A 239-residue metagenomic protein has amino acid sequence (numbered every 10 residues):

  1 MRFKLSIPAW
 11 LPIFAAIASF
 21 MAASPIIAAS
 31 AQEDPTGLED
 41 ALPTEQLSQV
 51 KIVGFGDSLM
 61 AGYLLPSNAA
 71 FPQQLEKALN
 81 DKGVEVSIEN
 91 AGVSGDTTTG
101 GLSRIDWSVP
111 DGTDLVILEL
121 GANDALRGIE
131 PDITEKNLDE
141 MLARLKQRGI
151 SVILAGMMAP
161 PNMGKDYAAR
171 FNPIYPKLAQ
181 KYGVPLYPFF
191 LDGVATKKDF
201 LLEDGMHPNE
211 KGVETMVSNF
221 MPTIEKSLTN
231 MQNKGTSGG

Functional and structural regions predicted by a protein language model:
R2, S6, Q74, V84 (+1 more regions): Alpha-helical cap/lid subdomain in secreted, periplasmic, or secretory-pathway luminal O-acyl-processing enzymes
P12-P25: Bacterial N-terminal signal peptides
I26-S30: Sec/Tat signal peptide C-region and signal peptidase I cleavage site
A31-Q32, A122: Intrinsically disordered, low-complexity regulatory regions of eukaryotic regulatory proteins
Q32-S94, R104-G112: Serine-esterase "nucleophile elbow" of acetyl-processing enzymes
G95-T99: N-terminal helical cap/lid subdomain that shapes the substrate entry/recognition surface in HAD-like hydrolases
